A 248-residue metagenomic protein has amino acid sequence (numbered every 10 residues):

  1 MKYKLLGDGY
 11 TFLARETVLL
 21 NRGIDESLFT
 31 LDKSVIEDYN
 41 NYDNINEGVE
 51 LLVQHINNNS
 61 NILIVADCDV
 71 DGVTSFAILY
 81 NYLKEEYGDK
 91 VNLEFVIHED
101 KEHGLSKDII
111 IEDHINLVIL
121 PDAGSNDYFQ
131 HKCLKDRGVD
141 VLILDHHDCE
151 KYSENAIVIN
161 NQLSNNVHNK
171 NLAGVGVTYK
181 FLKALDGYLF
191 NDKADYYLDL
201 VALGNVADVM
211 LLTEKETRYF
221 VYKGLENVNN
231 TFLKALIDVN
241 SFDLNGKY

Functional and structural regions predicted by a protein language model:
M1-Y248: Replace "Mg2+/Mn2+-dependent" with "divalent metal-dependent
